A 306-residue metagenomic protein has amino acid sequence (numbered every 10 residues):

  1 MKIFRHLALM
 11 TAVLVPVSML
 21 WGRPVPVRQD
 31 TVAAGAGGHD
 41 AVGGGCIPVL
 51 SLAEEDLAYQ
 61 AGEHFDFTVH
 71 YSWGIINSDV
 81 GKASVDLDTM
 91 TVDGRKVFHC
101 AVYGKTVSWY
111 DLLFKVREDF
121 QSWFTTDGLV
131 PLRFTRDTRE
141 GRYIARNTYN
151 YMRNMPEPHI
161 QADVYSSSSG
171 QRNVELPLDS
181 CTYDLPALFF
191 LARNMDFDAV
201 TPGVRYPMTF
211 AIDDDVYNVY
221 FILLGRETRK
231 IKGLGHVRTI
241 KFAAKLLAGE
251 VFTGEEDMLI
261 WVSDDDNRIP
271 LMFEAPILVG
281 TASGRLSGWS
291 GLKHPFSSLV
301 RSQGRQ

Functional and structural regions predicted by a protein language model:
M1-H6: Positively charged n-region of N-terminal signal peptides that target proteins for export
A8-S18: Bacterial N-terminal signal peptides
R23-R153, D196-Q306: Acidic, serine/threonine-rich low-complexity disordered tracts
M155-I212: Active-site/ligand-binding surface loops and adjacent short beta/alpha elements that line catalytic pockets across
